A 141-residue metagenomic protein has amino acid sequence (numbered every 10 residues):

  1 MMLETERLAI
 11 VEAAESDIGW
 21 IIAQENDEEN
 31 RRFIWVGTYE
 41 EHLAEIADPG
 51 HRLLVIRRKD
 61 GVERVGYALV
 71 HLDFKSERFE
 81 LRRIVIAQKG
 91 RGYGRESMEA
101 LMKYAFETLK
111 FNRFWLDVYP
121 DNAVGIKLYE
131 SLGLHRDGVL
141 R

Functional and structural regions predicted by a protein language model:
M1-S16: Conserved N-terminal entry element of GNAT/NAT acetyltransferase domains
E12-S16, I22-K89, K103-L109: Acetyl-CoA-dependent GNAT
E41, E80, E96-S97, R113 (+1 more regions): Amphipathic alpha-helical recognition patches that constitute DNA-binding helices
I86, R91-Y104, I126-S131: Conserved acetyl-CoA-binding loop-helix of GNAT-fold acetyltransferases
E107-D117: Conserved GNAT acetyl-CoA-binding A-motif
W115-D117, H135-R141: Conserved catalytic-core motifs of GNAT/GCN5-like acyltransferases
L116-I126: Conserved beta-strand-loop-alpha-helix junction that forms the acyl-donor binding cleft
